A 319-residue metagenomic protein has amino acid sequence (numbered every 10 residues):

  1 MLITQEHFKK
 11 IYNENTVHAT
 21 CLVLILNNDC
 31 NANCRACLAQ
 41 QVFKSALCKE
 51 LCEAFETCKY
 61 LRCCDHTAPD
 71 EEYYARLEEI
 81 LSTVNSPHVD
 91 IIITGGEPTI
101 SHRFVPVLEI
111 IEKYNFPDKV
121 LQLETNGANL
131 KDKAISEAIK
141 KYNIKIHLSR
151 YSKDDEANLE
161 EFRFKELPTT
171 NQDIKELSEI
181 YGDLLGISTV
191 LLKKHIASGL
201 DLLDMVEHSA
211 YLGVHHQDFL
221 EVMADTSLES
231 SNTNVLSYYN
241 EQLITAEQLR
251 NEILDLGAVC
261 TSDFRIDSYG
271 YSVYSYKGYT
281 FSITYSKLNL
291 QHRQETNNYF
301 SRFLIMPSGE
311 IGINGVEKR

Functional and structural regions predicted by a protein language model:
Q5, Y12, T16-T20, F55 (+1 more regions): Flexible mid-to-C-terminal extensions adjoining Fe-S/redox cofactors in radical SAM and related proteins
H7-F55, V89-I93, R302: N-terminal pre-triad scaffold of radical SAM enzymes
C21, Q41-E72, V84-S101, N115-L130 (+3 more regions): Core AdoMet radical
N33, G95, N126, P307-S308: Residue-level recognition of short loop/turn positions
Y73-L77, F104, D132, L167-N171 (+1 more regions): Aromatic/hydrophobic pocket-lining residues that form the small-molecule binding cavity in soluble enzyme cores
L81-N85, S136-N143, I174-I180, S209-Y211: Acidic (Asp/Glu)-rich catalytic clusters
H102-I110, K131-I139, G199-M205: Distinct, well-ordered alpha-helical segments
Y151, D155-H292: Radical SAM enzyme [4Fe-4S]-AdoMet core and its adjacent flexible, acidic and glycine-rich loops/tails across
